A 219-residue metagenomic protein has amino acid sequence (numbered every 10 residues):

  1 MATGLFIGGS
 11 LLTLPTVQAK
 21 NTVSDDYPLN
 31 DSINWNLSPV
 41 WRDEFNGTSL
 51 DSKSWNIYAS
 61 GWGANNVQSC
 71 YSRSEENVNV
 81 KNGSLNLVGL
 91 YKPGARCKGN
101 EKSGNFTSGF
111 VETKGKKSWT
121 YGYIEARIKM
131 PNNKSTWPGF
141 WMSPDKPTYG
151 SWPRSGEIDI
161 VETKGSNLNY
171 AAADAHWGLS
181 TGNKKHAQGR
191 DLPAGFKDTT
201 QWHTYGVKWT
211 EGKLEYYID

Functional and structural regions predicted by a protein language model:
M1-L5: Sec-dependent N-terminal signal peptides
I7-S24: Sec-dependent signal peptide cleavage junction
K20-D219: GH16 jelly-roll
